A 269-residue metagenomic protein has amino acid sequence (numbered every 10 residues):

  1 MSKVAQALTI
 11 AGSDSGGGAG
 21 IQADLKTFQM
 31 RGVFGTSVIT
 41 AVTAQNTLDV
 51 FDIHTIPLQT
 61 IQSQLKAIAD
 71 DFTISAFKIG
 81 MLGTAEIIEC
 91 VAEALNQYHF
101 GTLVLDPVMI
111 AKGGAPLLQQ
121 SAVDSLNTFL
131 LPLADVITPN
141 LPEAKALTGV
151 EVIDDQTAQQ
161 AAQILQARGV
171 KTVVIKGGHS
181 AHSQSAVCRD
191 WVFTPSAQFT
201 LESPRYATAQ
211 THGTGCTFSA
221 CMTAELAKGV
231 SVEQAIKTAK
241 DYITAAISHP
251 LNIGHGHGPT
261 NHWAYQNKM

Functional and structural regions predicted by a protein language model:
S2-T9, Q29-K112: Conserved N-terminal subdomain of the carbohydrate kinase-like
V4, T55, E233-M269: Charged C-terminal helix
I10-G16, Q198-H212: Short pre-catalytic strand/loop immediately N-terminal to key active-site residues, enriched for Gly-Thr
G17-V33: N-terminal basic/disordered segments at the start of proteins
G32-T36, Q198-F199, E225-A239: Phosphate-handling active-site elements
E89-Q97, A186-R189, P195-A197, K228: Nucleotide and nucleotide-moiety/phosphate-recognizing core
Q120-A197: Conserved phosphate/ATP/ADP-binding segment of small-molecule kinases
K145-A146, T208-V232: Short, small-residue alpha-helix embedded
